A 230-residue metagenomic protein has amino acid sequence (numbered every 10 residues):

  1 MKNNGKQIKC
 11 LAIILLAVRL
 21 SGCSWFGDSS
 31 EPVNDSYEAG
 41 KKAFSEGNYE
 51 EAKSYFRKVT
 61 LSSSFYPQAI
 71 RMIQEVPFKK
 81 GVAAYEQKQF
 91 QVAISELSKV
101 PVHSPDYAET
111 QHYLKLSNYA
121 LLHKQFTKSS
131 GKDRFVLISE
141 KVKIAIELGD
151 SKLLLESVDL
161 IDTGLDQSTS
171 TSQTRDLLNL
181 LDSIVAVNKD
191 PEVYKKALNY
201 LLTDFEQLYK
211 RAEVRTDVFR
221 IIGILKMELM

Functional and structural regions predicted by a protein language model:
S21-G22: C-terminal motif of bacterial Sec signal peptides marking the signal peptidase cleavage site
P32-K58, K80-V92, L137-E140, I144-A145: Alpha-helical segment of the N-proximal tetratricopeptide repeat
Y37, R71, F78, H112 (+4 more regions): TPR/TPR-like alpha-solenoid signature
Y49, F90, G131, S151-L154: TPR-repeat structural position
A52, A93, R134, L154-S157 (+1 more regions): Single-residue signature of alpha-solenoid repeat helices
S54-K79, V102-L116, I146-S172: Short, charge-rich amphipathic alpha-helical segments embedded in non-transmembrane helical bundles/solenoids
R57, S98, S139, D159-D162 (+1 more regions): Alpha-solenoid helical repeat scaffolds
E75-Q89, L116-F135, T163-S172, L181-K195 (+3 more regions): Alpha-helical linker/edge segments of TPR/alpha-solenoid repeat scaffolds and analogous pre-/post-domain helices
